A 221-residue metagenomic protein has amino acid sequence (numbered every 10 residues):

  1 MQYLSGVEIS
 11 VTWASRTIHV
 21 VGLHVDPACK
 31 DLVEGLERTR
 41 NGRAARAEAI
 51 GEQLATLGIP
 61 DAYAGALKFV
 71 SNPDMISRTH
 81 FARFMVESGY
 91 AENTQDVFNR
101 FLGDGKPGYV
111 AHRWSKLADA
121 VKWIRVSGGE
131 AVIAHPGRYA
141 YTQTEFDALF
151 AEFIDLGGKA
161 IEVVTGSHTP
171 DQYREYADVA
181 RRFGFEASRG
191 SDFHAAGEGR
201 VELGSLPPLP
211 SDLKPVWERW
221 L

Functional and structural regions predicted by a protein language model:
M1-A28, L36-T39, E92, S115-I133 (+1 more regions): Charged catalytic cores and adjacent phosphate/nucleic-acid-binding surfaces used for phosphate/nucleic-acid chemistry
M1-A45, A49-S71, M75-H80: Mid-domain alpha/beta scaffold segments of enzyme catalytic cores
D31, G65, H80, D96-V97 (+1 more regions): Exposed alpha-helical structural elements
A44-E52, L57-T144: Divalent metal-binding pocket/active-site signature
